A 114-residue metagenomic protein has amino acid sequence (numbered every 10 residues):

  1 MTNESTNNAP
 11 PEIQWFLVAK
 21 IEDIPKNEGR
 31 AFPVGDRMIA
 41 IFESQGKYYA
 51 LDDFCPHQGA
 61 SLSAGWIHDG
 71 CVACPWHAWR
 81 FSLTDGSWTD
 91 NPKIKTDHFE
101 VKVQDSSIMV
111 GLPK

Functional and structural regions predicted by a protein language model:
M1-D69, D97-K114: N-terminal pre-ligand scaffold of iron-sulfur
E4, K20, C74, S87-W88: Intrinsic disorder/low-complexity signature
C55, C74-H77: Short cysteine clusters
W66, D85-G86: Conserved catalytic-core motifs of eukaryotic protein kinase domains, centered on the activation segment
D69-P75, W88-D97: Short cysteine/histidine-rich metal-coordination sites, predominantly Zn2+-binding motifs
T84, N91, G111: Residues that scaffold the ATP/ADP-binding catalytic core of kinase and kinase-like folds
